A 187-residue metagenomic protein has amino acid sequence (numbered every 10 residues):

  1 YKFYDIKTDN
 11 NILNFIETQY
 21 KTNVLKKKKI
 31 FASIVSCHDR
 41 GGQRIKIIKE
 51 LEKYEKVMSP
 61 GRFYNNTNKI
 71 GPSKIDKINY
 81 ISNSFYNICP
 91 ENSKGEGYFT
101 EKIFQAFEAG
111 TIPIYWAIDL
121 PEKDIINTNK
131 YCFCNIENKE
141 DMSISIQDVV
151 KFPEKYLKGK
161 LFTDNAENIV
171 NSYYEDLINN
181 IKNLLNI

Functional and structural regions predicted by a protein language model:
Y1-N92, E96-I187: Pol beta-like nucleotidyltransferase catalytic core
